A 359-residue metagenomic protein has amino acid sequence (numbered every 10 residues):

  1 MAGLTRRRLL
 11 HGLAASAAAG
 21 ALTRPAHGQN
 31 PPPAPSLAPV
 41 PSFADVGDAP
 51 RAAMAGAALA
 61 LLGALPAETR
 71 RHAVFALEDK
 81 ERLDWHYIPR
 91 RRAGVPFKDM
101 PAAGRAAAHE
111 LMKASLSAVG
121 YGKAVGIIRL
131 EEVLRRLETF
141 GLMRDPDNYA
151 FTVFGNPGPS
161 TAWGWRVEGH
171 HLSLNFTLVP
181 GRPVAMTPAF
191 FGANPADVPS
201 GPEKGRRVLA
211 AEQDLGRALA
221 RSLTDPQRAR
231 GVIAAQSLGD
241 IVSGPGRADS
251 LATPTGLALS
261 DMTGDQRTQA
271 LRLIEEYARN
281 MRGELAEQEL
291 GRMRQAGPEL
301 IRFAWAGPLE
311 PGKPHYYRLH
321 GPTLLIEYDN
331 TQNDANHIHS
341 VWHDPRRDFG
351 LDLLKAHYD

Functional and structural regions predicted by a protein language model:
M1-T23: N-terminal secretory signal peptides and thylakoid transit peptides that target proteins across membranes
A26-G28: Boundary at the C-terminal end of the N-terminal hydrophobic targeting segment
N30-A67, H72-I88, R92-S117, Y121-L209 (+1 more regions): A cross-kingdom marker for long, charged
